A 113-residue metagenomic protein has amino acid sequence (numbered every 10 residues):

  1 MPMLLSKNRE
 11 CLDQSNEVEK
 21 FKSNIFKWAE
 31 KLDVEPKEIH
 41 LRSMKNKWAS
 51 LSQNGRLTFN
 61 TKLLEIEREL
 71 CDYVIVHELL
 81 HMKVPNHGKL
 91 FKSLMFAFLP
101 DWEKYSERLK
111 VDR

Functional and structural regions predicted by a protein language model:
M1-Y73, M82-R113: Active-site-proximal or metal-binding-adjacent scaffold patches in catalytic folds
E78: Walker B catalytic acidic pair
